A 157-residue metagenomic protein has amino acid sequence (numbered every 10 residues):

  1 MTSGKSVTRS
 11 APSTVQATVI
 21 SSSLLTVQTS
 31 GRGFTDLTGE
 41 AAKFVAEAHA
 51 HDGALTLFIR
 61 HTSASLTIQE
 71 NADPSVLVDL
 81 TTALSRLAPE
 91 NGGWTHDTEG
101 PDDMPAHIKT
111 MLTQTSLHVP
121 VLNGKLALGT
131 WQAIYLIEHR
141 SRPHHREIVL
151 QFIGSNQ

Functional and structural regions predicted by a protein language model:
T2-Q157: Active-site histidine-anchored catalytic micro-motif
